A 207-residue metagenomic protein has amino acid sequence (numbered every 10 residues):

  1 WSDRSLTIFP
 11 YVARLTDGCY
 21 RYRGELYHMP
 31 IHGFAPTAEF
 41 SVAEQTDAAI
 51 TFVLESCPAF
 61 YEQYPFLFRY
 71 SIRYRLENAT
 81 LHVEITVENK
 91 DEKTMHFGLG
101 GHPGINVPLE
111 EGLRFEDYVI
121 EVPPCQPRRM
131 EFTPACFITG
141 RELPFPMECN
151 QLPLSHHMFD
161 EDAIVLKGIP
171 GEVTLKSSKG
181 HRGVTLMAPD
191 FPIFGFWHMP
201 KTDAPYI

Functional and structural regions predicted by a protein language model:
W1-L26: Acidic-aromatic substrate-binding/catalytic surfaces of carbohydrate-active enzymes
E25, M29-N78: Extended, loop-rich substrate-binding clefts of extracytoplasmic carbohydrate-active enzymes
I50-F52, Y70-I72, V83, G101 (+2 more regions): Hydrophobic residues positioned within well-ordered beta-strands of beta-sheet architectures
S56-P58, L76-N78, N89-D91, P103-V107 (+1 more regions): Beta-strand elements of well-folded, non-transmembrane domains
P65-R69, L76-H82, E92-T94, L113 (+1 more regions): Coil-to-beta-strand transition motifs
E84-D117: Acidic (Asp/Glu-rich), glycine- and aromatic
G104-P189: Active-site/ligand-binding surface loops and adjacent short beta/alpha elements that line catalytic pockets across
R182-I207: Active-site pocket scaffolds in enzymes
